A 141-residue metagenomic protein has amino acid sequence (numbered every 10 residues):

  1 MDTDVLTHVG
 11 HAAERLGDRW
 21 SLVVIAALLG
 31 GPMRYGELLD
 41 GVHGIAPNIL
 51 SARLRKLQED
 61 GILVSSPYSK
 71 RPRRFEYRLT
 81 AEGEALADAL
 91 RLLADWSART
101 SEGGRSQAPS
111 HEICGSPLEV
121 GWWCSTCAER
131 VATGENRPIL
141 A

Functional and structural regions predicted by a protein language model:
M1-D4: N-terminal intrinsically disordered/low-complexity leader segments
T7-I45, I49: N-terminal helix-turn-helix DNA-binding core of bacterial DNA-binding proteins
H11-A12, E82, W96: Residues within well-formed alpha-helices
G17, S69-L92: Basic, amphipathic "hinge/linker" alpha-helix immediately C-terminal to the N-terminal HTH DNA-binding motif
L22, D60, A89-T100: Alpha-helical linker/hinge and terminal dimerization helices associated with HTH transcriptional regulators
G36-Y68, P72: Canonical helix-turn-helix DNA-binding module
D95-A141: C-terminal regulatory/oligomerization modules of transcriptional regulators
